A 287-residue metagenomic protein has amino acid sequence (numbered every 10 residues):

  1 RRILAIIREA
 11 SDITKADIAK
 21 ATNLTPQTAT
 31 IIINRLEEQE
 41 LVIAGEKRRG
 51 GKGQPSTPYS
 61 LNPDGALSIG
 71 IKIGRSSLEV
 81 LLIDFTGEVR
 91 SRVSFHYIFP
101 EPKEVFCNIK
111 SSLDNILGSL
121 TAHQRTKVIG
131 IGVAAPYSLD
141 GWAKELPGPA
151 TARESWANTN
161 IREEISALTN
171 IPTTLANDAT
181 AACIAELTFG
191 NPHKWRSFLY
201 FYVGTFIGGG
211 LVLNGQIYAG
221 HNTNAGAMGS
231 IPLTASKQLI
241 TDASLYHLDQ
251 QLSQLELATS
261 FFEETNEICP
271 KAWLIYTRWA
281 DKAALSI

Functional and structural regions predicted by a protein language model:
R1-P55, Y59, F198: Nucleotide/phosphate-binding catalytic cleft detector across ATP-hydrolyzing and phosphate-transferring enzymes
R2, T28, E104, N108 (+1 more regions): Charged catalytic carboxylate motif
P55-R92, Y200-I217: Gly/Thr-rich phosphate-binding beta-strand-loop-beta motif of the actin/hexokinase/Hsp70
G87-E88, A143-E145, G215, K237: Detector for glycine-centered tight turns/loop "hinges" at secondary-structure junctions
V89, V93-S197: Glycine-rich phosphate-binding loop and adjoining helix at the ATP-binding site of ATP-dependent phosphoryl-transfer
R92-S94, E101, V105, A157 (+3 more regions): Glycine/GP-enriched mid-protein hinge/lid loop-to-helix segment characteristic of carbohydrate kinases
R278-I287: Phosphate/ATP-binding catalytic cores across multiple sugar-kinase/actin-like superfamilies, primarily ASKHA
